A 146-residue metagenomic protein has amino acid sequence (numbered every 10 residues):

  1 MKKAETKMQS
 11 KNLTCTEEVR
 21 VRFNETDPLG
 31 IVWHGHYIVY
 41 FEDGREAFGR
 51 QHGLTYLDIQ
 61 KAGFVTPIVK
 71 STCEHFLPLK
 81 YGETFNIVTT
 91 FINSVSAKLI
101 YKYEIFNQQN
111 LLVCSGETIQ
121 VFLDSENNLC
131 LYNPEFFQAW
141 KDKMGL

Functional and structural regions predicted by a protein language model:
K2-D43, A47-F48: Catalytic strand-loop segment that frames the active site of acyl-thioester-processing enzymes
K2-E17, K80-Y81, I92-L146: HotDog/MaoC-like acyl-thioester-processing domains
E18-R22, E74, V121: Generic structural detector for well-ordered beta-strands
T26, T89, T118: Ser/Thr-centric signal marking residues that sit in or immediately flank functional binding/regulatory motifs
Y37-Y40, P67, K102: Residue-level recognition of specific faces of alpha-helices
A47, E74, A139, K143: Solvent-exposed, charged/polar functional surfaces in cytosolic regulatory/catalytic domains
F48-L99, V113-S115: Hydrophobic beta-strand-centered segment that forms part of the acyl-chain substrate-binding groove
